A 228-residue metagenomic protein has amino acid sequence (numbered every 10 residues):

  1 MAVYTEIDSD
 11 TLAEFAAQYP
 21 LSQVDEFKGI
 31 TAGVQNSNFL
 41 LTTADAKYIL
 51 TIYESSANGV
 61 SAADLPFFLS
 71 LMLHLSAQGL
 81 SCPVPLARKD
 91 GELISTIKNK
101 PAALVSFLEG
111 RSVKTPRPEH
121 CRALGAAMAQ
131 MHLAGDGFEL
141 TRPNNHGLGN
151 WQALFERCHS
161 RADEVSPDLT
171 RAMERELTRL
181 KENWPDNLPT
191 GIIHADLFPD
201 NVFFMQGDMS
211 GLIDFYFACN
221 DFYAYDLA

Functional and structural regions predicted by a protein language model:
I7-Y19, E139-T141, Q152-A195, M205: An alpha-helical support segment within catalytic cores of ATP-dependent transferases
Y19-T42: ATP-binding glycine-rich phosphate-binding loop
T43-L140: ATP-binding pocket architecture of kinase catalytic cores
K47, A102, T190-I192, S210 (+1 more regions): Hydrophobic "anchor" residues on beta-strands that sit immediately upstream of conserved functional sites
E109, L197-P199, F217: Short, glycine/acidic-enriched loop or turn micro-motifs at the edges of active sites
K114-D168, L188-T190, N220: A cross-family kinase active-site recognition segment
M205-A228: Active-site Asp-x-Gly
